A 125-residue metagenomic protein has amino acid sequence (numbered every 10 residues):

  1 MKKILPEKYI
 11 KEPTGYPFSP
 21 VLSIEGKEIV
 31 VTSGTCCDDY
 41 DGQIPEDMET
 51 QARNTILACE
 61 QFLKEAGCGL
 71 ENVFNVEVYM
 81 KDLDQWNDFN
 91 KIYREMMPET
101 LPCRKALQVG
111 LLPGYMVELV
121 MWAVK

Functional and structural regions predicted by a protein language model:
M1-F74, M80-K125: N-terminal presequence-like segments and the immediate start of the first folded domain
